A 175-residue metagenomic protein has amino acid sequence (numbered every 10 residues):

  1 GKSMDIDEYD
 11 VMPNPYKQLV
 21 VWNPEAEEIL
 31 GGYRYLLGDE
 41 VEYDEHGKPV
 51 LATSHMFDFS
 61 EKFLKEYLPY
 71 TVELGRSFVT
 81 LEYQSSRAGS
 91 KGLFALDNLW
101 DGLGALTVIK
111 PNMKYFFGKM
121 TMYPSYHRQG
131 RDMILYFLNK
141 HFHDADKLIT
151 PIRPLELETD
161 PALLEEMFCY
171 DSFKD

Functional and structural regions predicted by a protein language model:
G1-V72: Non-catalytic substrate-recognition and accessory regions of acyl/acetyltransferase enzymes
E40-D175: Acyl-donor binding region in acyl/amide transferases
